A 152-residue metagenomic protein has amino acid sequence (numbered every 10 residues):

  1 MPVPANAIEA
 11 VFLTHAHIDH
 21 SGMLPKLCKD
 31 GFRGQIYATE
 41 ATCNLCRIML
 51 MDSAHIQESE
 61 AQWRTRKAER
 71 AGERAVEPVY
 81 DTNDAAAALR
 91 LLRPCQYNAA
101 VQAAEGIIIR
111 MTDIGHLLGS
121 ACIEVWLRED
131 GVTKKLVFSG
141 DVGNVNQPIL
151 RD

Functional and structural regions predicted by a protein language model:
M1-F12, H17-S21, L27-D152: His/Asp/Glu-rich metal-coordinating catalytic cores of metallo-dependent phosphodiesterases/hydrolases acting on
